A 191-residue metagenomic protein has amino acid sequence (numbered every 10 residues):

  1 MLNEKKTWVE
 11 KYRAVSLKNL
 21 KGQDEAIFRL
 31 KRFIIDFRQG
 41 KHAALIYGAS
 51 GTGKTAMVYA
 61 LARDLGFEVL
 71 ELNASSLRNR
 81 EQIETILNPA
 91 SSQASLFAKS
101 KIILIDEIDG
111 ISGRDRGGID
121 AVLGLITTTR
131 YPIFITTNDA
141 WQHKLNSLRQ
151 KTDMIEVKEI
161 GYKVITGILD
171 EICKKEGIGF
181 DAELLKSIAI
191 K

Functional and structural regions predicted by a protein language model:
M1-T136, A140-Q150: P-loop/Walker A NTP-binding region and its immediately flanking N-terminal helices in P-loop NTPase folds
K11, K21, E156-E159, G179: Short, conserved sequence motifs enriched in acidic/basic residues, glycine, and aromatics that mark functional "hot
V58, L169, I188: Aromatic/hydrophobic pocket-lining residues that form π-stacking "cages" and hydrophobic walls in ligand
N146-I160: A short helix-turn-beta junction within AAA+ P-loop NTPase domains corresponding to the substrate/partner-engaging
K158-L184: Conserved small helical "lid"/interfacial subdomain of P-loop NTPases
L184-K191: AAA+ P-loop ATPase catalytic core
